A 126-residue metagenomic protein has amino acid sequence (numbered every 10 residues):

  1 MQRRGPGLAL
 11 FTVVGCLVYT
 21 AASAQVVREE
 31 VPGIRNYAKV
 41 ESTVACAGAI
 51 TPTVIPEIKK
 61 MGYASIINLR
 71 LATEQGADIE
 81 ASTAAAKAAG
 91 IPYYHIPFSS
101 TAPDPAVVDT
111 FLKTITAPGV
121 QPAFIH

Functional and structural regions predicted by a protein language model:
M1-F11: Bacterial N-terminal signal peptides that target proteins for export
A9-Y19: Bacterial N-terminal signal peptides
Y19-A123: Cys-dependent protein tyrosine phosphatase-like superfamily
H126: Short beta-strand segments
